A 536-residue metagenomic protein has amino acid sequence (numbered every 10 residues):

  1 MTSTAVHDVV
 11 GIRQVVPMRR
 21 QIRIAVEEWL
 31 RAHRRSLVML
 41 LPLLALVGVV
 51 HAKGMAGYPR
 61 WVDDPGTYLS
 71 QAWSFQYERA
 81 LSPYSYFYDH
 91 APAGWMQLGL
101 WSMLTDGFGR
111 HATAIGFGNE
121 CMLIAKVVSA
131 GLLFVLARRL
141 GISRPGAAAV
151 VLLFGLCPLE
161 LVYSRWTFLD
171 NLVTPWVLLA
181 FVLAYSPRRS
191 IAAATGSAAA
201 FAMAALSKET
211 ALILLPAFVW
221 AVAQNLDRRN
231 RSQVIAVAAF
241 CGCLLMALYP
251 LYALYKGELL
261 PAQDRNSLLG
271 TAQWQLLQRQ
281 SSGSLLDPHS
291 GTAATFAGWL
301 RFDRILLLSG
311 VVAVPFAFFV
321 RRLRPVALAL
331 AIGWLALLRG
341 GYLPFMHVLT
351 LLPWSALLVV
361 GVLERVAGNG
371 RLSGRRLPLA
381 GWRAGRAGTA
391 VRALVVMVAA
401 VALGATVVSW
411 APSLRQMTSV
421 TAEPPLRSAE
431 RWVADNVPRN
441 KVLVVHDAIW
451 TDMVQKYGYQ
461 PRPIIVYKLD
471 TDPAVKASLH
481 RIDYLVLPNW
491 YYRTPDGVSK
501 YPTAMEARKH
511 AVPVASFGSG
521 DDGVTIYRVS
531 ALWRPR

Functional and structural regions predicted by a protein language model:
A5-D8, D472-R536: Aromatic/acidic, Gly/Pro-rich catalytic loop(s) in extracytoplasmic/lumenal soluble domains of multi-pass membrane
V10-I12, R139-G141, L178-G196, A204 (+2 more regions): Membrane-interface transmembrane helices that cradle and orient dolichyl/undecaprenyl
H33-P65, F240-E258, L335, A405-V407: Transmembrane signal-anchor helices characteristic of membrane glycosylation enzymes that use polyprenol
V62, L159-L172, P344: Short acidic/glycine- and proline-prone juxtamembrane loop motifs at membrane-interface regions of multi-pass membrane
W73-S74, L215-P216, V222-F319, G341: Transmembrane-lumen/periplasm boundary regions of multi-pass, lipid-linked membrane glycan transferases
G116-G141: Transmembrane-helix motifs of polytopic, lipid-linked glycan transferases
S207, V362, G388-T421: Transmembrane alpha-helical segments
S419-R493, S519-D522, I526: Short periplasmic/luminal acceptor-recognition loop of GT-C membrane glycosyltransferases, typified by
